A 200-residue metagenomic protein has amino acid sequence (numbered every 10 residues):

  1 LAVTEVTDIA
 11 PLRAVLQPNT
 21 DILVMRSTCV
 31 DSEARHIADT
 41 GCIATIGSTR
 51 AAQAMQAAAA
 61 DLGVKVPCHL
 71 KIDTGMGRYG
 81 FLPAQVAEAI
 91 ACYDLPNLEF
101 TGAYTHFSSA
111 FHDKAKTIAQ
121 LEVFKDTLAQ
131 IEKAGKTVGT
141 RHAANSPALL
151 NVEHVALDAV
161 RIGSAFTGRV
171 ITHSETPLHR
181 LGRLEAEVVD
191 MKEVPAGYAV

Functional and structural regions predicted by a protein language model:
L1-H142: Active-site-proximal beta-alpha core segment in soluble small-molecule metabolic enzymes
K114-V200: Anionic-ligand-binding alpha/beta catalytic cores of soluble enzymes and soluble regulatory domains that recognize
